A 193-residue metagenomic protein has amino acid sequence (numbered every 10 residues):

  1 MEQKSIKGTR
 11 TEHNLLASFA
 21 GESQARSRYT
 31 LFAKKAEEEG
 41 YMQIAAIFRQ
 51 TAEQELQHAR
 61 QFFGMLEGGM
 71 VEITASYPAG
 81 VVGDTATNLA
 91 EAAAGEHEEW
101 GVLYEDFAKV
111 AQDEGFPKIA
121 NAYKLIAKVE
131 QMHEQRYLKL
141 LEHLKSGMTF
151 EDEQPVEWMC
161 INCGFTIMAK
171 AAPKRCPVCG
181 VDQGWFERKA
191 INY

Functional and structural regions predicted by a protein language model:
M1-Y193: Non-heme di-metal
